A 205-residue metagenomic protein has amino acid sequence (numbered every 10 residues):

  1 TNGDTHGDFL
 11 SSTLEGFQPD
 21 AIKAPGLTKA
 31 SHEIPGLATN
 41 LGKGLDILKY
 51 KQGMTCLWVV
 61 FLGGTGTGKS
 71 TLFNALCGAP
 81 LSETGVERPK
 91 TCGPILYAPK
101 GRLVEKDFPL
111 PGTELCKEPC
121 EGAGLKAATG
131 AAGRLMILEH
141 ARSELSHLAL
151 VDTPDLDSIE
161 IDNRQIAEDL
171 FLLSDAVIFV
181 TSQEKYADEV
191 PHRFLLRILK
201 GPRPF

Functional and structural regions predicted by a protein language model:
T1-V151: Conserved G1/Walker A P-loop phosphate-binding module
L110-A149, S158-E160, R164-F205: Conserved C-terminal guanine-recognition region of P-loop GTPase G domains, centered on the G4
D155: Short, glycine/acidic-enriched loop or turn micro-motifs at the edges of active sites
